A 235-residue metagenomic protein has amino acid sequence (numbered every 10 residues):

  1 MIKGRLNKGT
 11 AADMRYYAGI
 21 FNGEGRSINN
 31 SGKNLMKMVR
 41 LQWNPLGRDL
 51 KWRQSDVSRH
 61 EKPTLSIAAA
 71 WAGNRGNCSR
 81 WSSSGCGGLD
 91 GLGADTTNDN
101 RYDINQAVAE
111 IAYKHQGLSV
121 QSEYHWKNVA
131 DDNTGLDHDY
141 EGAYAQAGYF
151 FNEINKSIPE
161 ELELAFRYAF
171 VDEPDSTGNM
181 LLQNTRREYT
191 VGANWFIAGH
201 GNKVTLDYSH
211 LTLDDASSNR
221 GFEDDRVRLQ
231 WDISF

Functional and structural regions predicted by a protein language model:
N7-M14, S27-I28, L46-L65, N152-L162 (+1 more regions): Short loop/turn motifs that connect adjacent beta-strands in outer-membrane beta-barrel proteins
M14-A18, L65-A69, A109, V120-S122 (+5 more regions): Transmembrane beta-strands of outer-membrane beta-barrel proteins
I20-E24, P45, W71-N77, H115-G117 (+6 more regions): Transmembrane beta-strands of outer-membrane beta-barrel pores
E24-G135: Surface-exposed beta-loop-beta
K33-K37, D103-A107, D137-A143, T185-Y189 (+1 more regions): Residues that define the transmembrane beta-barrel architecture of outer-membrane proteins
K37-R48, A147, E223-F235: Outer-membrane beta-barrel "beta-signal"
R80-G88, G148-F196, K203-T205: Outer membrane beta-barrel transmembrane domains
Y102-A107, K114-E173: A beta-strand-loop signature enriched in Asp, Gly, Thr, and Trp that corresponds to the sialidase/neuraminidase Asp-box
